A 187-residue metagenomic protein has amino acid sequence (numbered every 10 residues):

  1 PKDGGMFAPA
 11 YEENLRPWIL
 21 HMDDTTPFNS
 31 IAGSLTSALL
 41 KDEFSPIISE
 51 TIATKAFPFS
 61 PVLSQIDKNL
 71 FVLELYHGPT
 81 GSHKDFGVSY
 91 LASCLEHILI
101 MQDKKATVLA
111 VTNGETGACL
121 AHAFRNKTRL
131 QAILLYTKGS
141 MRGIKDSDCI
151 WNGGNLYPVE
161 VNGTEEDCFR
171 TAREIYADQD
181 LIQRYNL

Functional and structural regions predicted by a protein language model:
P1-L187: PLP-dependent amino-acid enzyme catalytic core
